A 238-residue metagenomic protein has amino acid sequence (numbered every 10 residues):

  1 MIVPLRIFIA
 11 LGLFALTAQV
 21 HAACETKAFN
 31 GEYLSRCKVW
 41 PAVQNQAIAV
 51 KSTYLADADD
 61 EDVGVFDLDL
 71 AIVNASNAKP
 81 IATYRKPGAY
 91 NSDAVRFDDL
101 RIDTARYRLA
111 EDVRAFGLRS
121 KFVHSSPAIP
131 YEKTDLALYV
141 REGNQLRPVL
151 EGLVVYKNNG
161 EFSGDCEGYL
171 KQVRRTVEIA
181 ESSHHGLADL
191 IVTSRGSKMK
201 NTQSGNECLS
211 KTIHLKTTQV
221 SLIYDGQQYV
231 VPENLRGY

Functional and structural regions predicted by a protein language model:
M1-I9: Bacterial N-terminal signal peptides that target proteins for export
T17-Q19: N-terminal signal peptide c-region/cleavage motif recognized by signal peptidases
A22-G31, W40, R141-R147, L153-V154 (+1 more regions): Acidic, small-residue rich beta-repeat scaffolds with periodic aromatic anchors
Y33-N45, R96-D112, R175-H185: Structural signature of eukaryotic scaffold interfaces centered on beta-propeller domains
Q46-Y54, R108-F122, H184-R195: Acidic/hydrophobic-patterned starts of short beta strands in beta-sheet-rich repeat architectures
D57-A110: Short N-terminal edge-element motif at the start of the domain
D57-G64, S125-Y131, L209-I213: Short consensus segments that form the blades of beta-propeller domains, in both extracellular/periplasmic
A89-A137: Extracellular-facing segments of soluble proteins and assemblies that are Gly/Ser/Thr-biased and enriched in aromatics
